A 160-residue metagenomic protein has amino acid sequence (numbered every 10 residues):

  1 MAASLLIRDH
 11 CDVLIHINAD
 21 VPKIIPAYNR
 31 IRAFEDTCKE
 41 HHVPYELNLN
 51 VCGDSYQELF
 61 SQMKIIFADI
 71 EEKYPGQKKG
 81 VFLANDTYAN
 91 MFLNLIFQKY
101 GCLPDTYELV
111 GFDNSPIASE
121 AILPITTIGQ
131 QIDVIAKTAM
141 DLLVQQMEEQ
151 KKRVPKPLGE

Functional and structural regions predicted by a protein language model:
M1, I17-I66, F82-N90, F112-S115 (+2 more regions): Hinge/beta->alpha junction and helix N-cap segments in small-molecule ligand-binding domains
L5, T37, L95: Rossmann-fold NAD(P)-dependent oxidoreductase module
L5-L14: Glycine-rich phosphate/diphosphate-binding loops that line cofactor/substrate pockets in enzymes
D9, A68-E160: Flexible loop/turn connectors
V13, Y45, L103-D105: Residue-level detector of short coil/turn "hinge" positions at structural boundaries
